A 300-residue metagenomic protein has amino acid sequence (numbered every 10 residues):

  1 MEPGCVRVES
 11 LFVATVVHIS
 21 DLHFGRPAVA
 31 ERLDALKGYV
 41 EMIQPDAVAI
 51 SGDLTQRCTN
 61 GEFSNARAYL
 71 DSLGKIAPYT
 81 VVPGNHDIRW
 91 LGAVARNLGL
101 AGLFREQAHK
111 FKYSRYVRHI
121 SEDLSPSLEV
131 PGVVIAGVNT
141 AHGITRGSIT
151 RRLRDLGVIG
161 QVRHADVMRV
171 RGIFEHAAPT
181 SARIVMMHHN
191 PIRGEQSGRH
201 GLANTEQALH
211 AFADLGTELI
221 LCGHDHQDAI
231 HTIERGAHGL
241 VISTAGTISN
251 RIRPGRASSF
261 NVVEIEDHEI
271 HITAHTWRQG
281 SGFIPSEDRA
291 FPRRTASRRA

Functional and structural regions predicted by a protein language model:
M1-S72, R169-G172: N-terminal active-site segment of His-dependent metallophosphoesterases
V8-V17, P126-G137, A178, R235-V241: Beta-strand-turn-beta hairpins that frame and shape the catalytic cleft of phosphate-ester-processing enzymes
I19-S20, V48-D53, Y79-N85, I184-H188 (+2 more regions): Active-site neighborhood of phospho(di)ester-bond hydrolases with catalytic His/Asp-centered motifs
G25-P27, Q56-G61, N65, N85-A93 (+4 more regions): Active-site environment of divalent metal-dependent phosphoester hydrolases
N65-R169, A211, H238, V262: Extended active-site neighborhood of metal-dependent phosphoesterases/phosphodiesterases
T145-Q161, M168, E175-L219, D225: Active-site-proximal segments of metal-dependent phosphoesterases and phosphodiesterases across multiple
S197-H268: Conserved beta-sheet core of the metallophosphoesterase superfamily
E264-A300: A short C-terminal boundary segment appended to hydrolase-like catalytic domains
